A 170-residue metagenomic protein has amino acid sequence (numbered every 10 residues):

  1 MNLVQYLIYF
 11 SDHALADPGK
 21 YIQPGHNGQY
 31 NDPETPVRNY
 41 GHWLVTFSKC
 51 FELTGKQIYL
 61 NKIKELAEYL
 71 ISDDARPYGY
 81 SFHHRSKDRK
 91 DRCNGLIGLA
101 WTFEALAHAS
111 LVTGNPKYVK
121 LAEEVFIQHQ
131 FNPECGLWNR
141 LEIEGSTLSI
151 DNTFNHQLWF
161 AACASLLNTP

Functional and structural regions predicted by a protein language model:
M1-H42, T46-S81, P116, E123-E124 (+1 more regions): Low-complexity, Ser/Thr/Pro/Gly-enriched N-terminal "stalk/linker" regions
Y9-F10, K49, I58, Y69 (+5 more regions): Aromatic-residue detector
Q23-Q29, S81-K90, R140-T147: Short linear capping/connector segments at secondary-structure termini
E34-E52, D91-L111, D151-N168: Well-ordered alpha-helical segments within folded domains of soluble proteins
R38, K56, R76, R85 (+4 more regions): Arginine residue identity/basic-tract feature
Y69-E104: Long, hydrophobic/aromatic-enriched structural stretches that serve as scaffold segments
I97-T102, H108-A109, V119-G136: Long, hydrophobic, well-ordered secondary-structure blocks that form the structural core and pocket-lining surfaces
Q128-P170: Solenoidal tandem-repeat scaffolds enriched in leucines and small polar residues
